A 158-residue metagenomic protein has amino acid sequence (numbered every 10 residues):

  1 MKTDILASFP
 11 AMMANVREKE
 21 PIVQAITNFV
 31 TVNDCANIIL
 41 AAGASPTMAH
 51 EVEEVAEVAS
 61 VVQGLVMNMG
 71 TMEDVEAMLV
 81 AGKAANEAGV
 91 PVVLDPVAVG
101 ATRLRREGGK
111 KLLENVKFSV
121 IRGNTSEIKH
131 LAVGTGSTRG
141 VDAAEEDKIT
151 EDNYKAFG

Functional and structural regions predicted by a protein language model:
M1-V80, A84-E87, P91, G158: Small-residue (G/A/S/T)-rich helix-start motifs and N-terminal tracts that mark the onset
G64, A85-L94, K129-G140: Hydrophobic transmembrane alpha-helix bundles
N68, A77-G123: Glycine/small-residue-rich loop that forms an oxyanion/phosphate-binding "nest" at active or ligand-binding sites
M72-E73, G100, I128-K129: Glycine-rich nucleotide phosphate-binding loop and flanking beta-alpha elements of Rossmann-like dinucleotide-binding
L104-G158: Conserved phosphate/ATP/ADP-binding segment of small-molecule kinases
